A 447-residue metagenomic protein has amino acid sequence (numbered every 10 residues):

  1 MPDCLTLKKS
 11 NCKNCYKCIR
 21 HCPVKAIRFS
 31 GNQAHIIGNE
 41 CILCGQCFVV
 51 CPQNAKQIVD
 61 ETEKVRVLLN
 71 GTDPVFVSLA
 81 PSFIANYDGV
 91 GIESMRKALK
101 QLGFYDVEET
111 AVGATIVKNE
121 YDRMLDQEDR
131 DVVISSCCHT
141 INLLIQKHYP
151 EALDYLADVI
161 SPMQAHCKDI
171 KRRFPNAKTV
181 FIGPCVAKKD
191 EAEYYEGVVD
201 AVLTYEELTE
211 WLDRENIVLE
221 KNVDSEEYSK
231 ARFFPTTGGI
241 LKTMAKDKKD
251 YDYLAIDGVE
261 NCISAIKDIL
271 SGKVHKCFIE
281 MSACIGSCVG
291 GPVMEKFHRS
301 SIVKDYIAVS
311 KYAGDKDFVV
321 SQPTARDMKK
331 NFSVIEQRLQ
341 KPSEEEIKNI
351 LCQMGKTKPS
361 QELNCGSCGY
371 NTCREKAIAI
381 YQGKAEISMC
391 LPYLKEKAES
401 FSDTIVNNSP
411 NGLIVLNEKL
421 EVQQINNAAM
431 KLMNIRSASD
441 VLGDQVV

Functional and structural regions predicted by a protein language model:
D3-K9, K13-I37, I42, Q46-T62 (+2 more regions): Iron-sulfur cluster-binding cysteine motifs and their immediate structural context in ferredoxin-like electron-transfer
V59-C352, K358, N371-Q382: Iron-sulfur-associated redox domains of electron-transfer enzymes in respiratory and anaerobic energy metabolism
K395-E399: Interdomain signal-transducing alpha-helical coiled-coil linkers
D403-I405: PAS-family sensory domains
N408-S409: C-terminal helix caps at helix-to-loop junctions of PAS-family sensory domains and analogous signal-transducing helical
N417: Short, acidic, Ser/Thr-enriched surface-loop or helix-capping motifs
E421-V447: PAS-family sensory domains
